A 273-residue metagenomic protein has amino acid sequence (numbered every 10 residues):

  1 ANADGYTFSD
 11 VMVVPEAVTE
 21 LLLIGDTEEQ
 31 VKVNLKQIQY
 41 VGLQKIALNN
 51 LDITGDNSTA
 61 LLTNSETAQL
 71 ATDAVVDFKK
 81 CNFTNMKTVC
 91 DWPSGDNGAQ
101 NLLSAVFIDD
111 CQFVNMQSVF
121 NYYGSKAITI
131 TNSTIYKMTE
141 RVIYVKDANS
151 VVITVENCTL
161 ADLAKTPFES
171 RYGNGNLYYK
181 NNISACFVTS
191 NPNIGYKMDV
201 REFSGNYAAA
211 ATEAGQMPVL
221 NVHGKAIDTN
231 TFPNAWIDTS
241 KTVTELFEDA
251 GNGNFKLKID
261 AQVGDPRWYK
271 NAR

Functional and structural regions predicted by a protein language model:
A3, D26-V31, L51, C81 (+2 more regions): Extracellular beta-strand-rich, repetitive "passenger/adhesive" scaffolds that bind or process carbohydrates
T7-L22, Q30-A74: Extracellular beta-strand-rich solenoid/capping regions of secreted or surface-exposed proteins that bind or remodel
S9-V11, K32-I38, D56-T63, N85-S94 (+6 more regions): Short glycine/acidic-rich loop motifs that flank beta-strands on beta-rich extracellular proteins
E20, Q44-G55, T72-K87, N101-V119 (+5 more regions): Right-handed parallel beta-helix
L21-G25, F247: Long, folded non-catalytic interaction modules
N97-A99: Extended, compositionally biased accessory segments flanking or bridging domains
F232-R273: C-terminal accessory segments
